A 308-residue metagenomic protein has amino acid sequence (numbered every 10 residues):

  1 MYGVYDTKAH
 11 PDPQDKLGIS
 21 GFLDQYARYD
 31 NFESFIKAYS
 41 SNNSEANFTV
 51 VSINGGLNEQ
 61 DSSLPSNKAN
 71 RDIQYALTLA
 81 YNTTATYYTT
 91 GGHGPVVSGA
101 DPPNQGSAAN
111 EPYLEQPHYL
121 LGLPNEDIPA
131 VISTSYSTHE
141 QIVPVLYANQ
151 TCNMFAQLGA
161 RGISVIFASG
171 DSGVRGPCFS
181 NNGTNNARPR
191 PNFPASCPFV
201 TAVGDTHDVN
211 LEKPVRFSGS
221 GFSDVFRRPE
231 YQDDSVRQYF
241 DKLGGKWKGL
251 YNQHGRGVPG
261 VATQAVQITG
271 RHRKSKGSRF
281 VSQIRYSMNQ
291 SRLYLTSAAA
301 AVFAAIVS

Functional and structural regions predicted by a protein language model:
M1-V203, D224-T296, A300-V302: Substrate-binding/charge-relay-adjacent region of secreted/lumenal peptidase catalytic domains
T206: A short beta-strand-to-loop transition that corresponds to the Sensor-1 phosphate-sensing loop of AAA+ P-loop ATPases
N210-K213: Extracellular low-complexity, O-glycosylation-prone Ser/Thr/Pro/Gly-rich "stalks" and linkers flanking catalytic
V215-F222, F226: Acyl-CoA/ACP chain-elongation machinery
A304-S308: Short glycine/serine- and small hydrophobic-enriched flexible loop segments
